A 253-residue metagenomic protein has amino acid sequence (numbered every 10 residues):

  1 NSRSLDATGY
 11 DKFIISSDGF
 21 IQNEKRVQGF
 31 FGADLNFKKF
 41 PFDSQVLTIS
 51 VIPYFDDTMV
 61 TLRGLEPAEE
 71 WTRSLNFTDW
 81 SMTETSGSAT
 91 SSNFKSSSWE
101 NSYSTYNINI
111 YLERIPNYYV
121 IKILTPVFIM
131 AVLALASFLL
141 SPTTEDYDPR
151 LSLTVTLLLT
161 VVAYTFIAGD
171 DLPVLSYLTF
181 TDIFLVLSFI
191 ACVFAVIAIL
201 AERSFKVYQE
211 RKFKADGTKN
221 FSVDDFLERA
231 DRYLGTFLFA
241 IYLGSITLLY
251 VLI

Functional and structural regions predicted by a protein language model:
N1-N109: Soluble non-transmembrane domains of integral membrane proteins
S4-L5, S204, F237, Y250: Short secondary-structure junctions and interdomain/linker hinges
N107-I241: Channel- or pocket-lining gating/hinge segments that regulate access to a cavity or pore
T247-I253: Juxtamembrane boundary at the C-terminal end of a transmembrane helix
